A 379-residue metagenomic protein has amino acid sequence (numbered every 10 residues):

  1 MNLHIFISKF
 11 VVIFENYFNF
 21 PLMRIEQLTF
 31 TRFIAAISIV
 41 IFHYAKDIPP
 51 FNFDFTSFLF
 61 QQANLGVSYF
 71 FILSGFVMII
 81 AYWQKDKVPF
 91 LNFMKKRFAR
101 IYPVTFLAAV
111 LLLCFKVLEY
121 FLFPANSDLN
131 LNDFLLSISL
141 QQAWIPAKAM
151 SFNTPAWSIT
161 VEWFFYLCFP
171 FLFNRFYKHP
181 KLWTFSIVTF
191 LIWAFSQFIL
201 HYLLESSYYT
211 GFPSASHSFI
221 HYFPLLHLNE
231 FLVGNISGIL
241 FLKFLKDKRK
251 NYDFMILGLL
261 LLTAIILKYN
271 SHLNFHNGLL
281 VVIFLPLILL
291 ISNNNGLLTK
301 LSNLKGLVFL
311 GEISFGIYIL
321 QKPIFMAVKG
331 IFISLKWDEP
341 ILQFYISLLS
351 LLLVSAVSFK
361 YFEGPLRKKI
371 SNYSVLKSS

Functional and structural regions predicted by a protein language model:
N2-P21, K87, N303-L307, K322-S379: C-terminal "closing" transmembrane helix and its immediate cytosolic amphipathic cap in multi-pass membrane proteins
F6, N132-W157, W163, F169-I283 (+1 more regions): Aromatic-enriched alpha-helical transmembrane segments of multi-pass intramembrane proteins
Y17-I34, Y252: N-terminal membrane topogenic signal
E26-W83, I101-A109, N132-Q141, P146 (+2 more regions): Functionally critical transmembrane alpha-helices in membrane proteins and complexes, commonly lining
I48-F51, F55, Q84-D86, V117-A125 (+12 more regions): Transmembrane helix-loop junctions in multipass membrane proteins, especially transporters and channels
N64-V67, W83-V117, S127-S137, T160-Y166 (+7 more regions): Transmembrane alpha-helical segments and their boundary/interface "anchor" motifs in multi-pass integral membrane
L73, V77, L232, I236 (+6 more regions): Transmembrane alpha-helix boundary/anchor motif
I79-D86, F115-V117, F171-H179, S237-L245 (+3 more regions): Structural signal for the C-terminal ends of transmembrane alpha-helices and the immediately following loop
